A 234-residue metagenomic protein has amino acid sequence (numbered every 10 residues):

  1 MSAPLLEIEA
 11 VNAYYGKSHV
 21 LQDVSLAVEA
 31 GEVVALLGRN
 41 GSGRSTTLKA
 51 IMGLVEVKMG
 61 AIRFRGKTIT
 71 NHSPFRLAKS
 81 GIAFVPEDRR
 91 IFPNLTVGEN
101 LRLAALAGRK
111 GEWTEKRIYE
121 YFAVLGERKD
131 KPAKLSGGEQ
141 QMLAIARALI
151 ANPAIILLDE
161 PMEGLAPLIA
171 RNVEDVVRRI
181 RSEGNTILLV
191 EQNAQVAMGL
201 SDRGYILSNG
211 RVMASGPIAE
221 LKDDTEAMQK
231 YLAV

Functional and structural regions predicted by a protein language model:
G16, V34, E56-V57, H72 (+5 more regions): ABC-type ATPase nucleotide-binding domains, specifically the catalytic core motifs of the NBD
L37-R39: The feature captures the beta-strand-to-loop junction immediately N-terminal to the Walker
M52: Helix-to-loop junction immediately C-terminal to a conserved catalytic motif
G60-I69, S80, W113-T114, E120: Conserved ABC transporter NBD signature motif
A148-L149: ABC ATPase C-loop
N152: Conserved catalytic motifs of ABC-family nucleotide-binding domains
I156-E160: Catalytic Walker B motif of ABC-type/P-loop ATPase nucleotide-binding domains
